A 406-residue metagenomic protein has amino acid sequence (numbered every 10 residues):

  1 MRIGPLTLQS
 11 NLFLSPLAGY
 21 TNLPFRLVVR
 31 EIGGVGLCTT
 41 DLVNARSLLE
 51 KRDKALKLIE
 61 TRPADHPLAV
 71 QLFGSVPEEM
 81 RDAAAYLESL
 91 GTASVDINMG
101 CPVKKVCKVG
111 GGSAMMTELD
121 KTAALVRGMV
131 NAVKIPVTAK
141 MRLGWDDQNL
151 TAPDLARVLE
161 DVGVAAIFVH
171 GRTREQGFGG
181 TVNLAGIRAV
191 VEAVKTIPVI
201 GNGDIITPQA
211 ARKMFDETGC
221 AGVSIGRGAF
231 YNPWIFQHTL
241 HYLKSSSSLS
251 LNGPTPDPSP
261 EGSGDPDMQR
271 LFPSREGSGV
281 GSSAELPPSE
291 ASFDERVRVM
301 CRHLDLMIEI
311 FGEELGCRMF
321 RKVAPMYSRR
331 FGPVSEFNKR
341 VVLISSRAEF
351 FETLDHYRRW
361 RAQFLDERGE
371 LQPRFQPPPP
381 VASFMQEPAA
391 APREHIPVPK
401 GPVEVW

Functional and structural regions predicted by a protein language model:
M1-G4, L8, L12-F13, A18 (+10 more regions): Alpha/beta catalytic cores of nucleotide-metabolism and tRNA/nucleoside-modifying enzymes
R2, L17-L90: Glycine-rich, positively charged N-terminal anion/phosphate-binding segment
L12-S15, C38-T40, L68-L72, V95 (+4 more regions): Hydrophobic faces of well-ordered beta-strands that scaffold small-molecule active sites in alpha/beta enzyme cores
L17-G19, V43-A45, F73-S75, G100-P102 (+4 more regions): Active-site beta-loop-alpha junctions enriched in small/polar residues
E31, R81-V95, M99-G111, D120-I197: Alpha/beta enzyme core
A55-K57, G110-M116: Short glycine-enriched, charge-decorated loop/helix-capping segments at active-site entrances that position
D257, D265-D267: Intrinsic-disorder-associated, low-complexity terminal segments enriched in Asp/Asn/His/Tyr and depleted of Lys/Arg
E261-S263, R275-S278: Glycine-biased, low-complexity coil/linker segments
